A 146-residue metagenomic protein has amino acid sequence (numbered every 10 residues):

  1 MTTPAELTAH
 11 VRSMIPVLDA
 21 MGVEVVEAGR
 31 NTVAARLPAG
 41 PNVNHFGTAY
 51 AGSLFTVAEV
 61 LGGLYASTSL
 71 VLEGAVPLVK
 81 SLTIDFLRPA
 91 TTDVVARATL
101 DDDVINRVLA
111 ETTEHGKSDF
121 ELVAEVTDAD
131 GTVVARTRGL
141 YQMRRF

Functional and structural regions predicted by a protein language model:
M1-R36: Non-catalytic linker/capping segments at the edges of enzyme domains
D19-V23, K80-F86, R107-L109: Short structured motifs
A35, K80-L82, A96, F120-L122 (+1 more regions): Hydrophobic residues positioned within well-ordered beta-strands of beta-sheet architectures
P38-G62: Hot-dog-fold acyl-thioester-processing enzymes
L61-L64, L122: Short, well-ordered amphipathic alpha-helical segments that serve as non-catalytic structural scaffolds within diverse
Y65-D103: Hydrophobic beta-strand-centered segment that forms part of the acyl-chain substrate-binding groove
A90-T91, D101-F146: HotDog/MaoC-like acyl-thioester-processing domains
